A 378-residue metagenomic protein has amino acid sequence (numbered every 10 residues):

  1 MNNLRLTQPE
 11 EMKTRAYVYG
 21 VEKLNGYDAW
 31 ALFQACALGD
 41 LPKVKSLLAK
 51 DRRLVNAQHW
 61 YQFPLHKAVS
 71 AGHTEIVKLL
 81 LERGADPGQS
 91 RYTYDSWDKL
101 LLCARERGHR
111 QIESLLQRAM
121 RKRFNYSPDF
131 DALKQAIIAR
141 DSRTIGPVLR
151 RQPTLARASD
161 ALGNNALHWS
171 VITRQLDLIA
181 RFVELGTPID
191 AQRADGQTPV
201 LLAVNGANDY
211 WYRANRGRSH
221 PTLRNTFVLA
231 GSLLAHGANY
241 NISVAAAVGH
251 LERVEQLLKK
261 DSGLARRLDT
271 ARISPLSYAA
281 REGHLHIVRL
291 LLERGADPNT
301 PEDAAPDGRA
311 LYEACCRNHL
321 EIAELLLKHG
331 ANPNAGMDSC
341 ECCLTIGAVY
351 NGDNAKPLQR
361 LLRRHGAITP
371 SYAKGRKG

Functional and structural regions predicted by a protein language model:
N2-A31, R105-A139, R143, R213-V248 (+4 more regions): Ankyrin-repeat-protein effector appendages
N25-L32, N56-L65, S90-L102, Y126-Q135 (+8 more regions): Ankyrin-repeat boundary/"N-cap" motif
K43, E75-I76, Q111-I112, T144 (+6 more regions): Conserved ankyrin/ankyrin-like repeat signature
S46-R53, K78-D86, Q117-R121, L149-T154 (+7 more regions): Ankyrin repeat domain, specifically the short helix-to-loop turn at the C-terminus of the second helix of each repeat
A71, V77-A119, T173, E184-L185 (+1 more regions): Extended, hydrophobic interaction surfaces within ordered domains
G72-R91, D307-D353: Ankyrin-repeat and related helical/solenoid repeat scaffolds used for protein-protein interactions
